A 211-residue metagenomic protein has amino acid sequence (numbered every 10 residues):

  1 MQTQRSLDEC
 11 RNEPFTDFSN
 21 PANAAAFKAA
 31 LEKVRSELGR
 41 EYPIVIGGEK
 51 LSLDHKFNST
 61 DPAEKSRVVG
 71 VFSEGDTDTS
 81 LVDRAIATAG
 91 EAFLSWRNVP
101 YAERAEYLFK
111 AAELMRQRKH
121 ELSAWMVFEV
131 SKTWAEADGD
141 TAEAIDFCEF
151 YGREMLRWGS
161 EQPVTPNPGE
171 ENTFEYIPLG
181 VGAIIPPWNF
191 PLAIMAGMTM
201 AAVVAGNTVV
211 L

Functional and structural regions predicted by a protein language model:
M1-V69: Hydrophobic face of amphipathic alpha-helices that form TPR/SEL1-like repeat modules and related alpha-solenoid
P43, V71, S123, V181 (+1 more regions): Beta-sheet entry/capping signal
I44, L156, Y176: Short glycine- and Lys/Arg-enriched binding-loop motifs that mark or flank ligand-binding interfaces
I46-G47, E74, N98-P100, S160 (+3 more regions): Generic structural "secondary-structure junction" signal
G48, R104, C148, G182 (+1 more regions): Residue-level signature of catalytic and energy-coupling elements of molecular machines, predominantly ATP/GTP-dependent
E49-L51, E64, S73-T79, M115 (+4 more regions): Short, glycine-/Ser/Thr-/acidic-enriched flexible segments
T60-G159: Glycine-rich loop-to-alpha-helix module at the N-terminal edge of alpha/beta enzyme cores
E161-L211: Conserved small-residue-rich beta-alpha loop and adjacent elements that most often cradle the phosphate/pyrophosphate
